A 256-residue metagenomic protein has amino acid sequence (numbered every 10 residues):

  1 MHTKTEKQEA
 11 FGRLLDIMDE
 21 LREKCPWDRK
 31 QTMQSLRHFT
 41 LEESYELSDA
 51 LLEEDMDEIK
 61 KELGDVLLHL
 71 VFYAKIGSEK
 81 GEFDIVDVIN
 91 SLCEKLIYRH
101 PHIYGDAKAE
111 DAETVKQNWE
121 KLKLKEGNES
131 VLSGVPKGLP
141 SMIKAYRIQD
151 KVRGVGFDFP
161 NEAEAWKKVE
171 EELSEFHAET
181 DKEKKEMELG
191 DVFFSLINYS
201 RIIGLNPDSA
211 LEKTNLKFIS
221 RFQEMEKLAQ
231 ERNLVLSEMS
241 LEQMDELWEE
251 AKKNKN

Functional and structural regions predicted by a protein language model:
M1-E62, L68-L189, F193-N256: Flexible "arm" and connector segments at domain edges
